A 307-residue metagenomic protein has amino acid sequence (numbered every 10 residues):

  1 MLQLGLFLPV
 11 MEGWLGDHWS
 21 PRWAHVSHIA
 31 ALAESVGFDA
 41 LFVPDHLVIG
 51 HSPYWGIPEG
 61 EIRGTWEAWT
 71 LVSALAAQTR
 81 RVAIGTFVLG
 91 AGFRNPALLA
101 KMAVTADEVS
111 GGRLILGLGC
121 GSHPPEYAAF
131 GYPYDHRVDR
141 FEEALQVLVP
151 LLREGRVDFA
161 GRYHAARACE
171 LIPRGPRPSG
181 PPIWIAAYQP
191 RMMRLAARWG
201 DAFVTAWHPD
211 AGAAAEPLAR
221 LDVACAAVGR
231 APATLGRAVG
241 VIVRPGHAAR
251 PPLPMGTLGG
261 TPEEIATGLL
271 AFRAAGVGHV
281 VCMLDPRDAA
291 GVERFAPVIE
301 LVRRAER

Functional and structural regions predicted by a protein language model:
M1-Q78, P181, M283-R287, V292-E293 (+2 more regions): N-terminal beta1-alpha1-beta2 module of alpha/beta enzyme domains
L2, L8, E34-S35, Y134-P176 (+1 more regions): An alpha-helical appendage that flanks or caps ligand/catalytic pockets
L2, Y54-W55, S73, V82 (+3 more regions): Internal, glycine-rich beta/alpha segment that forms the wall or movable "lid" of small-molecule/cofactor binding
P9-M11, H46, L89-A91, G119-H123 (+4 more regions): Active-site beta-loop-alpha junctions enriched in small/polar residues
V10-W23, V88-A97, P178-Y188, A249-E263: Active-site mouth loops of central-metabolism enzymes
S20-L32, L99-M102, I185-L195, L258-F272: Short, acidic/polar
S35-F38, G111, G200-D201, V277-G278: A structural motif
D39-H46, I84-T86, I115-G119, V281-M283: Short beta-strand segments at enzyme active-site cores
